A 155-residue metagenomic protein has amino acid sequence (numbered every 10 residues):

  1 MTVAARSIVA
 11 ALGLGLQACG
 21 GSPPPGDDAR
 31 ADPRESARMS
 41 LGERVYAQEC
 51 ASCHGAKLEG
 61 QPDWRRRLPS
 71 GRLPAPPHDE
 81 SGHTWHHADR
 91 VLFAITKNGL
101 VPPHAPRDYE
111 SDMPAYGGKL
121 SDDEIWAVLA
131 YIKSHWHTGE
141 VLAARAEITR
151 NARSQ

Functional and structural regions predicted by a protein language model:
M1-I8: Bacterial N-terminal signal peptides that target proteins for export
I8-L14: Hydrophobic helical h-region of N-terminal Sec-dependent signal peptides in bacterial secretory/periplasmic proteins
L16-A18: C-terminal motif of bacterial Sec signal peptides marking the signal peptidase cleavage site
G20-V45, L142-Q155: Electrostatic cytochrome c docking/interface patches
G21, S52-G55, E80, A115: Disulfide-rich extracellular modules and peptides
P24, A37, E43-L73, N98-Y109 (+1 more regions): Periplasmic/extracellular electron-transfer cofactor-ligation site, primarily the c-type cytochrome heme-c attachment
R67-K133: Extracytoplasmic electron-transfer domains, predominantly the class I c-type cytochrome c fold
D122-Q155: A charged, solvent-exposed segment within the mature domains of Sec-exported extracytoplasmic proteins
